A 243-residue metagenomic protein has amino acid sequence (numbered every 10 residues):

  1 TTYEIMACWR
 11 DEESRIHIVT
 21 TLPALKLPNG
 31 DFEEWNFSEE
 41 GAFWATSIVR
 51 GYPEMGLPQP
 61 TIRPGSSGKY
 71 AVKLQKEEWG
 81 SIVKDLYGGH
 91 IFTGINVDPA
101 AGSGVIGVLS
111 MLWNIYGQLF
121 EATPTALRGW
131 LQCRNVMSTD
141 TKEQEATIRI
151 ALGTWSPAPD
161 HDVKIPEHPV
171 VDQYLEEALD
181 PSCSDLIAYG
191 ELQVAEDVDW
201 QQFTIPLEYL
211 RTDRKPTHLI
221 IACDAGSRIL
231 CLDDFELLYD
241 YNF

Functional and structural regions predicted by a protein language model:
E4-C8, I220-A222: Extracellular recognition modules
W9-R15: Short, exposed coil/turn segments at beta-strand boundaries within extracellular/luminal domains
H17-Q59, P64-S66: Extracellular carbohydrate-recognition regions
E33-E34, Q75-W79, A122, L127-Q144 (+1 more regions): Solvent-exposed strand-to-loop "edge" motifs in beta-rich extracellular domains
R63-G102: Short carbohydrate-recognition loop motifs
G88, F92-L127, V194-D197: Extracellular/lumenal carbohydrate-interaction signature centered on repeated Trp-anchored short motifs
P157-R214: Extracellular carbohydrate recognition and processing domains and analogous Trp-centered ligand-binding platforms
D197-D199, A222-N242: Extracellular carbohydrate recognition
